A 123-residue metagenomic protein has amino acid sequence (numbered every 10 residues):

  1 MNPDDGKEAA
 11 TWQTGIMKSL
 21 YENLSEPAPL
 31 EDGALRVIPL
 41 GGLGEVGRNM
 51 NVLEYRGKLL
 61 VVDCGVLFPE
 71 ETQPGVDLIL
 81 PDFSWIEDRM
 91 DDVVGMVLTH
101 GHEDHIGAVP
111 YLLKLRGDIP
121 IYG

Functional and structural regions predicted by a protein language model:
M1-I38, E54-G65: Metallo-beta-lactamase
L43-R48, Y55-L98, P110-I119, G123: Pre-active-site segment of Zn-dependent metallo-hydrolases
H105: N-terminal Rossmann-fold NAD(P) dinucleotide-binding loop
